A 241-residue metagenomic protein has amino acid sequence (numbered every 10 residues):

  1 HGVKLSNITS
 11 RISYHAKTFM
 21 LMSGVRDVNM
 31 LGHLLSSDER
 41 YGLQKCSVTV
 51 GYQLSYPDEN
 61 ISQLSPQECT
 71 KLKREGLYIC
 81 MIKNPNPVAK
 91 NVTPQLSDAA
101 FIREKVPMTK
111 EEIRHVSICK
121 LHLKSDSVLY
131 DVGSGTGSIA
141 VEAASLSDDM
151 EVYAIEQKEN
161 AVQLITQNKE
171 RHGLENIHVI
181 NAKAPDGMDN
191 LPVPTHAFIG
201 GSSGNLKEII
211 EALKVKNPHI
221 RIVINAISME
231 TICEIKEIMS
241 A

Functional and structural regions predicted by a protein language model:
H1-Y14, P185-D186, A241: Class I SAM-dependent methyltransferase SAM-binding "motif I" and its flanking Rossmann-like core
K17-K105: A contiguous loop/helix-start segment that scaffolds small-molecule binding in enzyme catalytic cores
M108-S125: Conserved alpha-helix/loop element of class I SAM-dependent methyltransferases that forms part of the SAM/SAH-binding
D126-G135: Conserved class I S-adenosyl-L-methionine
T136-D148: Conserved SAM-binding loop of SAM-dependent methyltransferases across substrates and taxa, primarily the Class I
S145-V152, K216-P218: Conserved S-adenosyl-L-methionine
I155-P194: S-adenosyl-L-methionine
I210-A241: C-terminal substrate-binding/active-site "lid" region of AdoMet-derived donor-dependent transferases
